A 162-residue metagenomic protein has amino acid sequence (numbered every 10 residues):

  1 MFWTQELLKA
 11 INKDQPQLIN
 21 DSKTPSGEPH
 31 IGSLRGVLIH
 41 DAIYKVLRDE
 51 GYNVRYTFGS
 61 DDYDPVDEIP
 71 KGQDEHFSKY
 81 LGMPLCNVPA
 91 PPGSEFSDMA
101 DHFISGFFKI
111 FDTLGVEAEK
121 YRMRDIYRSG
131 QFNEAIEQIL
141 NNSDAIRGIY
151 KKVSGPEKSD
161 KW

Functional and structural regions predicted by a protein language model:
M1-I31, A42-F58, Y63, G72 (+2 more regions): Non-catalytic terminal extensions that flank enzyme cores
P25-I31, L85-D98, R124-R128: The substrate-binding groove and active-site-proximal loops of carbohydrate-active enzymes, especially glycoside
L34-R35, D98, E134: Alpha-helix N-cap and loop-to-helix initiation/capping positions
D64-V66, R128: Generic structural signal for helix capping and beta-alpha/helix-loop junctions
E68-S78, I136-L140: Aromatic- and acidic-residue-enriched segments that line the glycan-binding/catalytic groove of carbohydrate-active
F77-L114: A glycine-rich helix N-cap at a beta->alpha junction
D112, V116-W162: Active-site cores that bind ATP or allylic diphosphates and position pyrophosphate for catalysis
